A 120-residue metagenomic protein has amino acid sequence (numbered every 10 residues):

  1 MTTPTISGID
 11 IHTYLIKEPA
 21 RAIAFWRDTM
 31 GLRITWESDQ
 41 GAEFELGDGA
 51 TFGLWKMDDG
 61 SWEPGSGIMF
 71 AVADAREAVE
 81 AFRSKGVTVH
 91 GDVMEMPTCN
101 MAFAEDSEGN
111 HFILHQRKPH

Functional and structural regions predicted by a protein language model:
M1-I23, S66-I68, K118-H120: N-terminal beta-strand motif that seeds the catalytic metal site of vicinal oxygen chelate
M1-T5, V79, R83-H120: Vicinal oxygen chelate
S7, T13-T51: Core segments of cupin and vicinal oxygen chelate
E18-A20, A73-R76: Helix N-cap motif at beta-to-alpha junctions
F25, R76-A81: Short amphipathic alpha-helices within nucleic acid-binding modules
R33-S66, H111-R117: Conserved short beta-strand elements that form part of the metal-binding/catalytic scaffold of enzyme active sites
